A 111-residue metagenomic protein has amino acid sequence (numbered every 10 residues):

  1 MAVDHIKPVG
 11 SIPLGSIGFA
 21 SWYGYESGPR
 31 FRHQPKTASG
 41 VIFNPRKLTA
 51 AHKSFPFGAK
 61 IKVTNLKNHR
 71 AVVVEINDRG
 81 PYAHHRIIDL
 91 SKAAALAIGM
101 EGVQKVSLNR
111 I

Functional and structural regions predicted by a protein language model:
M1-I111: Secreted/periplasmic proteins
